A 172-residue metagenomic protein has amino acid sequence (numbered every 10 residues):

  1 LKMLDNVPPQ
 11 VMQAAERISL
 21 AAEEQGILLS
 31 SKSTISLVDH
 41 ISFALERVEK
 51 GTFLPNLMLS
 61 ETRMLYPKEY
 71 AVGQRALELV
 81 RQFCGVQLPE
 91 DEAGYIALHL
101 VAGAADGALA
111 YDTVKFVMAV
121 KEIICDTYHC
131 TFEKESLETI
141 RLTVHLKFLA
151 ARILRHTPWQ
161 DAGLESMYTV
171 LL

Functional and structural regions predicted by a protein language model:
L1-L172: A cross-family "folded-core" feature that marks the main globular domain of proteins
